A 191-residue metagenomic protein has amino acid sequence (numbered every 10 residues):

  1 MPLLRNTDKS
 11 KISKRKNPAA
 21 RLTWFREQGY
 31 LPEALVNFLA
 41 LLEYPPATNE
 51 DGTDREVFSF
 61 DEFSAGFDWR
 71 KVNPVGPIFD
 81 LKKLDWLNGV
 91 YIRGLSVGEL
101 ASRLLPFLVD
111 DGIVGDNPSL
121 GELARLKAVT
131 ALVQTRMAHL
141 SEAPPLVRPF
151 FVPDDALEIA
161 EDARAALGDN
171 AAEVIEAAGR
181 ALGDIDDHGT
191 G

Functional and structural regions predicted by a protein language model:
M1-I92, E99, G191: Alpha-helical recognition segments enriched in aromatics with Gly/Pro capping that present substrate-recognition
V97-G191: Small-residue-rich helix-loop
